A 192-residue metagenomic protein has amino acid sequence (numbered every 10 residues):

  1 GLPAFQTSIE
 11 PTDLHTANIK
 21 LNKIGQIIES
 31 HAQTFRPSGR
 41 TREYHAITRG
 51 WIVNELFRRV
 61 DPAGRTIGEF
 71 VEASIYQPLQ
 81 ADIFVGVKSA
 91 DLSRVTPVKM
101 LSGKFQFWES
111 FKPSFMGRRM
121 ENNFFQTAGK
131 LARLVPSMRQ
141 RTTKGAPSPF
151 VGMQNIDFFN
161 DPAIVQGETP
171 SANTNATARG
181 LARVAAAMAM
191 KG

Functional and structural regions predicted by a protein language model:
G1-A4, E10, S30-A32, R59-R133: Active-site helix/loop module of the DD-peptidase/beta-lactamase fold, centered on the serine-lysine SxxK catalytic
G1-I47, E55: Active-site-proximal loop and beta-strand segments within enzyme catalytic domains
N18, G64-R65, N175-A178: Generic detection of long, well-ordered alpha-helical segments
H31-G39, G50-W51, D161-P170: Flexible glycine/proline-enriched surface loops and loop-helix/loop-strand junctions
P37-H45, P62, T169-A176: Conserved aromatic-histidine-acidic binding/catalytic patches
H45-I75, L79, G180-M188: Alpha-helical scaffold elements that line and support the substrate/ligand-binding pocket of soluble hydrolases
S89-G192: Penicillin-binding protein/beta-lactamase superfamily catalytic region
